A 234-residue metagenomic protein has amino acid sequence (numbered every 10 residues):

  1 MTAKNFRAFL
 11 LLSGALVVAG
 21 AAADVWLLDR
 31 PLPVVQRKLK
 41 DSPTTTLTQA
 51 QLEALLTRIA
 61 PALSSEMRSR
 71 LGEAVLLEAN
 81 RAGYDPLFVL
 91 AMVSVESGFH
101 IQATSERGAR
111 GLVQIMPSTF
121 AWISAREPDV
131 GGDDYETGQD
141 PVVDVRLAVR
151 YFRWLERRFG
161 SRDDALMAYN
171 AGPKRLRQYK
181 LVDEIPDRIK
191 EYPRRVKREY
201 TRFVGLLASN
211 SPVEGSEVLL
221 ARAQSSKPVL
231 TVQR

Functional and structural regions predicted by a protein language model:
M1-A15: N-terminal Sec-pathway targeting helices
F6-A8, A23, S211: Iron-associated oxidoreductase/ferritin-like identity signal
G14, S226-K227: Compositionally biased regions
L16-W26: Hydrophobic alpha-helical membrane-insertion segments, chiefly the h-region of N-terminal signal peptides
D29-S225: Catalytic glycan-binding domains that act on GlcNAc-containing polysaccharides
V232-R234: Short, solvent-exposed mixed-charge patches
